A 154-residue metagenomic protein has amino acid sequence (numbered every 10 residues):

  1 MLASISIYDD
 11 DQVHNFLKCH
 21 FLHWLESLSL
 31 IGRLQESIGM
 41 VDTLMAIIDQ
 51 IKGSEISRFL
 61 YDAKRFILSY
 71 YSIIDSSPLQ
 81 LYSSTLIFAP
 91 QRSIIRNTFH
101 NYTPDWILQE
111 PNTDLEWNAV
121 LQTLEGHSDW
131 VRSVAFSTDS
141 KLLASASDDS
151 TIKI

Functional and structural regions predicted by a protein language model:
M1-A119: Extended acidic/polar alpha-helical scaffold segments
N112-I154: A detector of tandem-repeat and repeat-rich interaction/domain scaffolds
